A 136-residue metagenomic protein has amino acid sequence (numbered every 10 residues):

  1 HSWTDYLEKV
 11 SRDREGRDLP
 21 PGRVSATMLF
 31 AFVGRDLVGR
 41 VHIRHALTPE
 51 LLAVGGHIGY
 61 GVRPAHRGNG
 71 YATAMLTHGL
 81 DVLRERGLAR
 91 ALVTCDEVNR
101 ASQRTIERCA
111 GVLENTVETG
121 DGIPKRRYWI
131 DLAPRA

Functional and structural regions predicted by a protein language model:
H1-H57, V82, E114, T119-A136: GNAT-family acyltransferases
E50, R67-G68, V98: Glycine-/small-residue-rich active-site loops that bind phosphorylated ligands and cofactors
G59, L92-T94, R127: Short aromatic/hydrophobic contact patches that present stacked aromatics for nucleic-acid/ligand binding
G59-V62, G68-E85, Q103-R108: Conserved acetyl-CoA-binding loop-helix of GNAT-fold acetyltransferases
L83-T94: Conserved GNAT acetyl-CoA-binding A-motif
V93-Q103: Conserved beta-strand-loop-alpha-helix junction that forms the acyl-donor binding cleft
